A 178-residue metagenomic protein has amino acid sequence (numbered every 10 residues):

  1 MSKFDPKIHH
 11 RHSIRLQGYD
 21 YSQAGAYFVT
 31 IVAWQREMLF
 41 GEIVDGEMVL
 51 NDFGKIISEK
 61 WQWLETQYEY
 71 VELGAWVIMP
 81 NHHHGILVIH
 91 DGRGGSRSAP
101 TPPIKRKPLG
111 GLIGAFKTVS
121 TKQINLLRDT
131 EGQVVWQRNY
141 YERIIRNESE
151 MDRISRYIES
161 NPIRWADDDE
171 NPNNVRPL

Functional and structural regions predicted by a protein language model:
M1-L178: Short catalytic/metal-binding and nucleic-acid-binding patches
